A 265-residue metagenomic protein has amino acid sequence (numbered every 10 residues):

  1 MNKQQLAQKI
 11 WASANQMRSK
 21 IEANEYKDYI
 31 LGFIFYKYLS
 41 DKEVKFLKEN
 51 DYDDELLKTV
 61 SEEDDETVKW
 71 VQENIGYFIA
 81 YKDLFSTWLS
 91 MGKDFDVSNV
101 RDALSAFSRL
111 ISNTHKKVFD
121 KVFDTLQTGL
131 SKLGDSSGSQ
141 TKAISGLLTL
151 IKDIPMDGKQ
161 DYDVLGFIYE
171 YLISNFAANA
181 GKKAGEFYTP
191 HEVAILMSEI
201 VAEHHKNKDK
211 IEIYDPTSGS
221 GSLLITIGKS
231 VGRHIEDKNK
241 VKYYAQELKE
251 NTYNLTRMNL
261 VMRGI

Functional and structural regions predicted by a protein language model:
M1-H205: Non-catalytic, mostly N-terminal accessory regions of nucleic-acid modification and defense proteins
K183-I265: Conserved S-adenosyl-L-methionine
